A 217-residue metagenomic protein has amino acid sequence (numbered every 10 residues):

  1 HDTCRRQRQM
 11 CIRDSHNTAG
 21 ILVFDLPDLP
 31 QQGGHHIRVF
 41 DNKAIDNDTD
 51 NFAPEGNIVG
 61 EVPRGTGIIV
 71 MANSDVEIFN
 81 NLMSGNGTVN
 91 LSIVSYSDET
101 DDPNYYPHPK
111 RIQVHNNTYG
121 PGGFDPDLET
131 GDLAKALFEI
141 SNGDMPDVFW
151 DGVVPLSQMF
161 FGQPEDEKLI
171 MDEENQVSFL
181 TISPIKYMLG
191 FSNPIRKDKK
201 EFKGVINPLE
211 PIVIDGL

Functional and structural regions predicted by a protein language model:
H1-I12: Single conserved hydrophobic/aromatic residue that forms the stacking wall/gate of nucleotide- or nucleobase-binding
R5-R6, N17-D25, A44, D48-E55 (+2 more regions): Short glycine/acidic-rich loop motifs that flank beta-strands on beta-rich extracellular proteins
R6, I37, I68, D75-V76 (+3 more regions): Solenoid scaffold repeats with emphasis on beta-solenoid/beta-helix
L22-V23, R38, K43, I69 (+3 more regions): Extracellular beta-strand solenoid repeats
D25-P30, G65-I68, D102-P103: Short, recurring structural edge motifs at helix starts
N57-G60: Flexible, solvent-exposed coil segments and beta strand-coil junctions, predominantly the extracellular/periplasmic
E99, N104-L217: Acidic, glycine- and Ser/Thr-rich low-complexity intrinsically disordered tracts in extracellular/secreted proteins
